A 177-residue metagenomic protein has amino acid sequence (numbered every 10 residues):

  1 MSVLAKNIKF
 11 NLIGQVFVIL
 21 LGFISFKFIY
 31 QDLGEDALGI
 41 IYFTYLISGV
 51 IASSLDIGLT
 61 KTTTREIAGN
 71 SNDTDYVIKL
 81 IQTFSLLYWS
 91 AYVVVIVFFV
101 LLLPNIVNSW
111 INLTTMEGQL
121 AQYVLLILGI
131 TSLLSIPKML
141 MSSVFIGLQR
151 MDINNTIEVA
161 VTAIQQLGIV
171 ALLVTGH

Functional and structural regions predicted by a protein language model:
M1, K9-F10, I19-G22, E35-G39 (+4 more regions): Short hydrophobic/aromatic-rich motifs at helix boundaries and adjacent loops
M1-S2, G34, I51-S90, V107-L113 (+1 more regions): Transmembrane-helix boundary and interhelical linker motifs in polytopic inner-membrane proteins
V3-R65, I96-V100, T131, T162 (+1 more regions): Signature of the first transmembrane helix
F17, L87-H177: Hydrophobic transmembrane helix module of multi-pass membrane transport proteins
T44-Y45, F84, I157: Hydrophobic alpha-helical segments of secondary membrane carriers
